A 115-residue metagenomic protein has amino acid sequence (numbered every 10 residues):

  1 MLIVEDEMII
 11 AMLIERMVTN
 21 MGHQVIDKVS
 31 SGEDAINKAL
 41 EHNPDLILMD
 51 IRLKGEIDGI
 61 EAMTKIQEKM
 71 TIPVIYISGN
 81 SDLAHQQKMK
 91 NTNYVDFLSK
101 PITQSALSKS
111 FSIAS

Functional and structural regions predicted by a protein language model:
E7-D27: Two-component/phosphorelay signaling modules centered on CheY-like receiver
M8, S30-D34, S105: Acidic phosphotransfer microenvironment of two-component signaling modules
R16-M21, K38, K88-K90: Alpha-helical interaction/dimerization surfaces of two-component signaling modules
K28-L46: Acidic, metal-coordinating helix/loop segments flanking the phosphotransfer/catalytic sites of two-component signaling
D50-I51: Active-site residues of response regulator receiver
D58-K69: Short amphipathic alpha-helix used as the core "switch/output" element in two-component signaling
I77-S78: Hydrophobic/aromatic residues positioned on beta-strands within the core alpha/beta folds
S81-S99, S105, K109: Alpha4 helix (beta4-alpha4-beta5 surface) of REC/receiver domains from two-component response regulators
